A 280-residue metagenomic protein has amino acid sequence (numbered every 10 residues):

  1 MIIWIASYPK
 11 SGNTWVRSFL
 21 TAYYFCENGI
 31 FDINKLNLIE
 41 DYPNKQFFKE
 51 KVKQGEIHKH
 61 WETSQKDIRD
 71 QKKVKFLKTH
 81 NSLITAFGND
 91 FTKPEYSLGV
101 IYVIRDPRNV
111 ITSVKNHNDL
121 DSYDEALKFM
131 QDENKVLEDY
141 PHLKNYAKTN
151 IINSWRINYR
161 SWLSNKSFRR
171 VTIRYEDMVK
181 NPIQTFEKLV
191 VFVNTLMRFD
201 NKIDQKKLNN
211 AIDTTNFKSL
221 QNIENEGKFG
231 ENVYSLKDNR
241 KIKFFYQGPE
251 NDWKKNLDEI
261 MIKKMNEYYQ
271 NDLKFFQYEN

Functional and structural regions predicted by a protein language model:
M1-I173, N239-R240, F244-N280: PAPS-dependent sulfotransferase catalytic domain
G12-C26, T172-F199, A211, S219: PAPS/PAP-binding and catalytic site of the sulfotransferase fold
L38-N44, E50-V52, K206-T215, N225: Cytochrome P450 I-helix active-site segment
L83, P107, D177, T215-K218: Residue-level detector of flexible, active-site-proximal loop/helix-junction positions within diverse enzyme catalytic
I183-E187, N232-F245: Short, compositionally biased low-complexity segments
N194-D213, L220, F275-N280: Short, surface-exposed acidic
I212-R240: Short acidic/His-enriched helical or mixed secondary-structure segments at domain edges of catalytic enzymes and some
